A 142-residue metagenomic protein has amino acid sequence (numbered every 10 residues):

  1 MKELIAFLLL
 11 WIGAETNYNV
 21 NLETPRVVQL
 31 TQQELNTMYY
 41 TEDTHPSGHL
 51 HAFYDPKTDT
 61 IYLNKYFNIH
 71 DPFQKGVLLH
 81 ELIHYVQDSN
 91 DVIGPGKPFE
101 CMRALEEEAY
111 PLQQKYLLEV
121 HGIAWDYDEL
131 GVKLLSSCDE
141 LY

Functional and structural regions predicted by a protein language model:
M1-I61, Y66-I69, L118-E119: Auxiliary, metal-adjacent structural segments of Zn-dependent hydrolase domains
K2, I69-V77, F99-E107: Soluble non-cytosolic domains of exported or imported proteins
H49, S89, M102-L105: Acidic/His-rich structured neighborhood in mature extracellular/periplasmic domains
N64, D88-E100: Substrate-binding clefts and substrate-entry loops adjacent to catalytic sites of polymer-processing enzymes acting on
D71, L82, I93-G94: Helix-coil boundary/capping segments in enzymes
G76-S89: Active-site recognition of the HExxH zinc-binding catalytic motif
K97-V132: Post-HExxH zinc-binding segment in Zn-dependent metallohydrolases
